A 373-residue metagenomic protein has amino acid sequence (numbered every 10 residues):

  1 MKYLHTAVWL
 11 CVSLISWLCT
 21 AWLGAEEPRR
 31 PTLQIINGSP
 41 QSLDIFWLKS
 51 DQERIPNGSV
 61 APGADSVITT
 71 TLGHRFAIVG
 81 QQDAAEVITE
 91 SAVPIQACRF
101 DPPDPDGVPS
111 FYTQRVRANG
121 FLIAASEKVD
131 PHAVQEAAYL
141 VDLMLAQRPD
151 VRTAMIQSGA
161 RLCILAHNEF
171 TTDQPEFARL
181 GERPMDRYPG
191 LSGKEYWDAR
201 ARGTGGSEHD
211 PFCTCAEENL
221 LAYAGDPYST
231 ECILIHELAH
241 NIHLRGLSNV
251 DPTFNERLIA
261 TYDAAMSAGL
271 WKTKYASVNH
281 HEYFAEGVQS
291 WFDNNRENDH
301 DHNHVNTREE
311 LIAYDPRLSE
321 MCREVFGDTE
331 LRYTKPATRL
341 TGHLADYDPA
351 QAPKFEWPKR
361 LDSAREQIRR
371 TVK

Functional and structural regions predicted by a protein language model:
V8-A21: Bacterial N-terminal signal peptides
Q34-S39: Asparagine-centered strand-capping/turn motif at beta-strand->loop junctions
Q52-L72: Intrinsically disordered, low-complexity Pro/Gly/Ser/Thr-rich segments with frequent PxxP/GP/PP motifs and embedded
L72-Q82: A short, solvent-exposed beta-strand micro-motif common in secreted/extracellular proteins
Q81-P103: Structured interaction patches on ligand/partner-binding surfaces of diverse proteins
G107-L122, S126-D263, D301-H304: Acidic/His-rich structured neighborhood in mature extracellular/periplasmic domains
L244-E297: Post-HExxH zinc-binding segment in Zn-dependent metallohydrolases
V288-K373: Pan-zinc metallopeptidase signature
